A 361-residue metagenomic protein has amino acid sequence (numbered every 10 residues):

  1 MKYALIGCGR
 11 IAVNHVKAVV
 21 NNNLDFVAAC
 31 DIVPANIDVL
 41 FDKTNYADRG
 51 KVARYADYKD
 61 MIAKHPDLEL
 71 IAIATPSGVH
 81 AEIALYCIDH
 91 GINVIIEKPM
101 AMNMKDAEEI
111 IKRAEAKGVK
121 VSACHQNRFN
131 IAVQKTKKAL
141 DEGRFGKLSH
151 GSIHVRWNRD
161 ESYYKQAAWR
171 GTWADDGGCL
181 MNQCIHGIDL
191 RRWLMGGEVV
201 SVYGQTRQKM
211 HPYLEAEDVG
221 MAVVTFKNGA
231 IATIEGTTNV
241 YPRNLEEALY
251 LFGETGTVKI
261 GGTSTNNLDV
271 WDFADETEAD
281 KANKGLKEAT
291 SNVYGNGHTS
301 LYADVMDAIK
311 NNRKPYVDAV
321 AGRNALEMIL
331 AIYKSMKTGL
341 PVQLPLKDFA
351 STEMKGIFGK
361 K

Functional and structural regions predicted by a protein language model:
M1-R49: N-terminal Rossmann-like dinucleotide-binding module
H15, G50-R113: Beta-loop-alpha module in the N-terminal Rossmann-like domain of NAD(P)-dependent dehydrogenases, especially those
D25-A28, D307-A325: Glycine- and charged-residue-rich phosphate/anionic-cofactor binding loop of Rossmann-like
I73, I96, V121-A123, I234 (+1 more regions): Hydrophobic residues in well-ordered beta-strands that form the structural core
E109-Q126, G146-I153: Rossmann-fold dehydrogenase core element
N127-L214, G339: Predominantly a Rossmann-like dinucleotide-binding segment in NAD(P)-dependent oxidoreductases
N182, I188-N267, N292, T299-P315 (+2 more regions): Contiguous beta-strand/loop segments that form the cofactor/metal-binding neighborhood of enzyme cores
